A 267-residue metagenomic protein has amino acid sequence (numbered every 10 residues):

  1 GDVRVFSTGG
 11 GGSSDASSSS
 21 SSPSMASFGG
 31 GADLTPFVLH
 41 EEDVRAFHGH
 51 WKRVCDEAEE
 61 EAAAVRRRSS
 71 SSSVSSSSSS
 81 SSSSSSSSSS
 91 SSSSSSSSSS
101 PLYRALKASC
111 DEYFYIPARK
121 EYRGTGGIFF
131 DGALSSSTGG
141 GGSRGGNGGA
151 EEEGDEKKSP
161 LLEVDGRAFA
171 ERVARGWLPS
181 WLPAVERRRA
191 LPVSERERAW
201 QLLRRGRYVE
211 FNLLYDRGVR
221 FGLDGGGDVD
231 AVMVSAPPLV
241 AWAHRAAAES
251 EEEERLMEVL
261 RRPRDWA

Functional and structural regions predicted by a protein language model:
G1-S18, S22-F28: Internal mixed beta-strand/loop scaffold within catalytic domains of large alpha/beta enzymes
D2, G29, A108-G139, D155 (+2 more regions): Aromatic/basic-lined ligand-recognition segments that form π-stacking hydrophobic pockets flanked by Lys/Arg to engage
S17-S21, S71-S98: Long, low-complexity Q/N-rich tracts
P23-S69, P101-A105, A267: Compact, glycine/acidic-enriched structural inserts
A32-E42, W51, C55-E60, D131-G140 (+2 more regions): A generic structural motif
V38, H48, C55-A62, S96-S135: C-terminal substrate-recognition/cap domain of FAD-linked oxidoreductases
P160-R220, L256, P263-W266: Extended, compositionally biased non-globular segments
V219, L223-A267: TerminUS-proximal long segments
